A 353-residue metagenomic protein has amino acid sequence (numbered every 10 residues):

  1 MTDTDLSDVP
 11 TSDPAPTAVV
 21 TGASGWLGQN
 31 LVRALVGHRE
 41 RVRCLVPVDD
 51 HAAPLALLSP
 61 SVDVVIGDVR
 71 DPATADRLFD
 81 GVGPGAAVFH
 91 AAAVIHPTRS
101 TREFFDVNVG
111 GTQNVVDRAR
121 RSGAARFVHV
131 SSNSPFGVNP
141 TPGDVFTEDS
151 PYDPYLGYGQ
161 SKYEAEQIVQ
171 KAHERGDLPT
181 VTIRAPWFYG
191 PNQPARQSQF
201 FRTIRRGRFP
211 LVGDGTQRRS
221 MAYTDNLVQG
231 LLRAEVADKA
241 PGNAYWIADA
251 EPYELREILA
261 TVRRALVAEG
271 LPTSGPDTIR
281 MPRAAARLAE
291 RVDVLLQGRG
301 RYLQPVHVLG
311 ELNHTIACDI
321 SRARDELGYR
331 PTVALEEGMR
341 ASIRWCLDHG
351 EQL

Functional and structural regions predicted by a protein language model:
T2-S7, T17, I320-D325, R330 (+1 more regions): Amphipathic terminal alpha-helices
A18-G37: N-terminal Rossmann NAD(P)H-binding glycine-rich loop of SDR-like oxidoreductase domains
I66-G110, R118: NAD(P)H-binding glycine-rich loop region in Rossmannoid oxidoreductase-like domains and their noncatalytic homologs
A87, N114-G157: Conserved Rossmann-fold NAD(P)-dependent oxidoreductase catalytic core, especially the SDR/UDP-sugar
D106, N114, T141-F188, F209-V212: Catalytic helix-loop patch of NAD(P)-dependent Rossmann-fold dehydrogenases
E164-A165, Q193-Q199, G213-E235, G242-W246 (+1 more regions): Substrate-positioning beta->alpha
T224, A244, L288-R330: Conserved C-terminal active-site "lid" loop/helix of NAD(P)H-dependent oxidoreductases that clamps the redox cofactor
R233, A237-L303, E336, R340-A341: Mid/C-terminal beta-alpha module of Rossmann-like enzyme folds, strongest in SDR-family dehydrogenases/epimerases
